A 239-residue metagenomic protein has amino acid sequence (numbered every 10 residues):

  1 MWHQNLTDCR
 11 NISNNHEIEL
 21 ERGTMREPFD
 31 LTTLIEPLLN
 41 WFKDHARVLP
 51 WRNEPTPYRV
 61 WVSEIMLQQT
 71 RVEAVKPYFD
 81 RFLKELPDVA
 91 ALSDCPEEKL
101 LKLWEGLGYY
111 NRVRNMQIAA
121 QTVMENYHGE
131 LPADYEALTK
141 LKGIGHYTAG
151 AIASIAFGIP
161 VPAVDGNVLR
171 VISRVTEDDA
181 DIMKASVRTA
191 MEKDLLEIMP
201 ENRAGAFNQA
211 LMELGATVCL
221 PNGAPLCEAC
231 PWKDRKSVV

Functional and structural regions predicted by a protein language model:
P28-T32, E36-P37, W41-E228, R235: Catalytic cores of DNA base-excision repair glycosylases
V238-V239: Conserved small/polar residues in nucleotide/adenosyl-binding loops
